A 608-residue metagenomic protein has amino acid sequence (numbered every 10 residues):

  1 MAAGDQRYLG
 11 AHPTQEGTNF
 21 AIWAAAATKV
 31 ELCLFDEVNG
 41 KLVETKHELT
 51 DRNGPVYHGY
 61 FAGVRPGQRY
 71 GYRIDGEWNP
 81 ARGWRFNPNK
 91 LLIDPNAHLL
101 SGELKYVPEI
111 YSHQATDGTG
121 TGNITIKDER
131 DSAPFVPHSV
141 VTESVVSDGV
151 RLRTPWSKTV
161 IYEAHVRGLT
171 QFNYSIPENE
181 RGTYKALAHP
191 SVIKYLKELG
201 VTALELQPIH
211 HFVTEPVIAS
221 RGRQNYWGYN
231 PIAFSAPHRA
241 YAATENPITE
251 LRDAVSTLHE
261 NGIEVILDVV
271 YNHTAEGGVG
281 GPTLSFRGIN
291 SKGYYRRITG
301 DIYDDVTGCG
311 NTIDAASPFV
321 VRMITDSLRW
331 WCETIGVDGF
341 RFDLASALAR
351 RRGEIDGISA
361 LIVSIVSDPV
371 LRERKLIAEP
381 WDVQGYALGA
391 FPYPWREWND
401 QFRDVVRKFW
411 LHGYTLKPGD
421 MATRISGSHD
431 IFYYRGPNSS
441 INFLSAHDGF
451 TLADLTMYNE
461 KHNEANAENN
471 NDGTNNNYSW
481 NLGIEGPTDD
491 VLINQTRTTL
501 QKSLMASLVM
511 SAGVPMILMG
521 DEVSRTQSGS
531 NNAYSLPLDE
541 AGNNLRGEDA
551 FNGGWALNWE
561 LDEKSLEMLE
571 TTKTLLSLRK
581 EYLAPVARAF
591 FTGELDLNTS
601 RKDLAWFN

Functional and structural regions predicted by a protein language model:
M1-Q15, R52-V56, V64-E163, T170-N179: The feature marks proteins involved in alpha-glucan
M1-T45, T50, F61, Y162: Insoluble glucan recognition modules
I22, Y72, A164, L206 (+10 more regions): Conserved, mostly hydrophobic/aromatic
R153, H165-V337, L344-V370, L416: Substrate-binding/active-site clefts of carbohydrate-active enzymes
T159-E163, A203-E205, G262-I266, G339-R341 (+3 more regions): Structural preference for beta-strand elements that scaffold enzyme active sites
Q207-T214, V269-G278, D338, L344-A349 (+5 more regions): Short, solvent-exposed turn/loop segments enriched in Gly/Ser/Thr/Pro and often Arg
I358-M519, E540-A541, R546-E548, L583-F607: Conserved alpha/beta catalytic core and glycan-binding cleft of carbohydrate-active enzymes
E560-L595: Catalytic cores of secreted or luminal carbohydrate-active enzymes
